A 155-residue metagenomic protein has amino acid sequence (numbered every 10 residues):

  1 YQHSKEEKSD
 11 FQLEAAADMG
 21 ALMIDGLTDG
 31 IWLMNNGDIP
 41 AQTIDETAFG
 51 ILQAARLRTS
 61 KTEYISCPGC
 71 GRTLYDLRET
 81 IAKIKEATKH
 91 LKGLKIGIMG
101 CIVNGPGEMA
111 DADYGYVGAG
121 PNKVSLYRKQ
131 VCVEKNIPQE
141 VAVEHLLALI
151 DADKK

Functional and structural regions predicted by a protein language model:
Y1-L91, K95-I98: Catalytic alpha/beta core domains of metabolic enzymes, predominantly
K5, V103-N104, R128, I137: Domain-level signal for soluble alpha/beta catalytic cores
A17, P106-G107, V131, I137: Solvent-exposed, flexible loop/coil residues
L22, C67, C101, M109 (+1 more regions): Conserved, mostly hydrophobic/aromatic
D38-I39, V103, E140: Short, surface-exposed acidic/glycine-rich loop or hinge patches that mediate macromolecular interfaces
V103-D111, G120: A C-terminal functional module that forms or caps the active site or interfaces directly with catalytic machinery
G115-Y116: Short, well-ordered beta-strand core segments
P121-Y127, C132-K154: Beta-strand/loop-dominated core regions that host nucleotide or nucleotide-derived cofactor-binding catalytic loops
